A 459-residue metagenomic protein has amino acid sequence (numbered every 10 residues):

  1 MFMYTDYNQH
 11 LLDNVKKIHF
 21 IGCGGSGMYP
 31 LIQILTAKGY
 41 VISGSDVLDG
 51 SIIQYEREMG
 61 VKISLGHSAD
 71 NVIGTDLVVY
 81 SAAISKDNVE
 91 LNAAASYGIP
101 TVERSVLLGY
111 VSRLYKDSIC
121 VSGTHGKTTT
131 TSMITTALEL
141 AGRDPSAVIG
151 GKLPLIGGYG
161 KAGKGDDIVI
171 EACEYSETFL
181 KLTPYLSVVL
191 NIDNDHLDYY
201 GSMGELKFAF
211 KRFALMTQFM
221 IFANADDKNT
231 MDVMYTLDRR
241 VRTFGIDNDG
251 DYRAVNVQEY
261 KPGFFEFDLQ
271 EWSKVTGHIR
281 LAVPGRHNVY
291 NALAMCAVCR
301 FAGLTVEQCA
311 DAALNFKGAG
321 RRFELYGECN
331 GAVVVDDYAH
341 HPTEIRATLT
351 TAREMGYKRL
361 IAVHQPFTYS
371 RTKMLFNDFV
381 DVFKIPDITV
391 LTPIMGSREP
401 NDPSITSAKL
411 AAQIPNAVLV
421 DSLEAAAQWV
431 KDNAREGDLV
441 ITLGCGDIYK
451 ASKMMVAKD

Functional and structural regions predicted by a protein language model:
M1-E103, L107, K228, R253-V255 (+2 more regions): N-terminal leader/targeting and accessory segments in enzymes
M3-Y4, L11-H19, G27, I34 (+5 more regions): Nucleotide phosphate-binding/pyrophosphate-handling subdomain across enzymes that bind or process nucleotide phosphates
H10-L11, I34-A37, Q54-R57, N71 (+6 more regions): Phosphate-binding loop of NTP-binding sites
F20, V121-G123, T442: Hydrophobic Val/Ile/Leu positions in short beta-strands of Rossmann-like dinucleotide-binding domains
Y40-V47, M220-A225, I361-Q365, P386-G396: Short internal beta-strands
S45-D46, S64-H67, V102-G109, V148-G151 (+4 more regions): Beta-strand->loop->alpha-helix junctions that form or flank phosphate-binding loops in nucleotide-handling enzymes
V72-L77, D166, E436-D438: Short acidic/histidine-rich motifs immediately flanking catalytic phosphotransfer sites in two-component signaling
V380-E436: C-terminal helical cap/extension that packs against the catalytic core of soluble nucleotide-cofactor enzymes
